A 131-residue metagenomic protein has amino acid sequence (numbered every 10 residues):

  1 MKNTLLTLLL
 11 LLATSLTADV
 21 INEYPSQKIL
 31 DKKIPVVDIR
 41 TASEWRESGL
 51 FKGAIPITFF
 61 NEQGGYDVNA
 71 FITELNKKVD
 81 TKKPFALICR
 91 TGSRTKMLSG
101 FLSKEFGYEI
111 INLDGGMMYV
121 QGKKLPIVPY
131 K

Functional and structural regions predicted by a protein language model:
M1-L5: Positively charged n-region of N-terminal signal peptides that target proteins for export
L9-T17: Hydrophobic h-region of N-terminal signal peptides that target proteins for export in Gram-negative bacteria
L16-K32, S43-P84, S93-K131: Rhodanese-like catalytic fold shared by cysteine-dependent sulfurtransferases and DSP/PTP-type phosphatases
P35-R40: Short hydrophobic beta-strand that contains or immediately precedes a catalytic carboxylate
L87-C89: Short, surface-exposed ligand- or partner-binding patches at beta-edge/loop junctions that are enriched in aromatics
